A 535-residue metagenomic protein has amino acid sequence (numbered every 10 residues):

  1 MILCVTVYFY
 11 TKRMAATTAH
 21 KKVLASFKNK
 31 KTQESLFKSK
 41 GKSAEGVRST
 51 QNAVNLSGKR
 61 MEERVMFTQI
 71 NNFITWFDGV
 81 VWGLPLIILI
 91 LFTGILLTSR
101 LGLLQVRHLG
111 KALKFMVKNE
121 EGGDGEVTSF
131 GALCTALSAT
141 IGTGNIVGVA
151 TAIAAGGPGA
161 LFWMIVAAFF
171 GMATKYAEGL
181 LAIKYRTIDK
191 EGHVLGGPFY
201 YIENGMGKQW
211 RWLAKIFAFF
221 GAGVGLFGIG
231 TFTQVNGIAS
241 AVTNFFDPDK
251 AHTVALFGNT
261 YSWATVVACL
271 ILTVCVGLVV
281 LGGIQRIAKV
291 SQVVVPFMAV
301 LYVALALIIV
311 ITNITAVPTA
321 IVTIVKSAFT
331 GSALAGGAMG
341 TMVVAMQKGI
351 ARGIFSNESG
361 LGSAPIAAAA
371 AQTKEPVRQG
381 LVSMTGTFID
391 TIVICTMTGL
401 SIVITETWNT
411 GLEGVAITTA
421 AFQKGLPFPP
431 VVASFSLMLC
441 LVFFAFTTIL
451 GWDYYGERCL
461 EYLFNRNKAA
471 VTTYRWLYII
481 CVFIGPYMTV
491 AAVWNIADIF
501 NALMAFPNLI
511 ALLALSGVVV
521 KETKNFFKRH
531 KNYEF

Functional and structural regions predicted by a protein language model:
M66-T143, I153-A160, G171, F483 (+1 more regions): N-terminal alpha-helical transmembrane segments of multi-pass membrane transport and channel/translocase proteins
Q69-I70, R100-Q105, G144-V149, F227-I238 (+6 more regions): Transmembrane helix-loop junctions in multi-pass membrane proteins
L89-L96, R100-L113, V235-V242, W263-V325 (+2 more regions): Membrane-interface loop-to-helix entry segments
T93, L97-T98, S138, A167-G192 (+6 more regions): Helix-loop-helix module between adjacent transmembrane segments
T98, E178-R186, K190, L305-T323 (+4 more regions): Extracellular/periplasmic helix-exit of transmembrane alpha-helices
L103-S129, T151-I153, G157-L161, A173-Q209 (+4 more regions): Flexible loop linkers connecting adjacent transmembrane helices in multi-pass alpha-helical membrane transporters
G123-A155, L181-G205, I216-F219, G223 (+2 more regions): Alpha-helical membrane segments and immediately flanking helix-loop junctions that form or couple to the substrate/ion
K289-Q292, F297-A364, A369: Membrane-embedded translocation segments of transport machinery
